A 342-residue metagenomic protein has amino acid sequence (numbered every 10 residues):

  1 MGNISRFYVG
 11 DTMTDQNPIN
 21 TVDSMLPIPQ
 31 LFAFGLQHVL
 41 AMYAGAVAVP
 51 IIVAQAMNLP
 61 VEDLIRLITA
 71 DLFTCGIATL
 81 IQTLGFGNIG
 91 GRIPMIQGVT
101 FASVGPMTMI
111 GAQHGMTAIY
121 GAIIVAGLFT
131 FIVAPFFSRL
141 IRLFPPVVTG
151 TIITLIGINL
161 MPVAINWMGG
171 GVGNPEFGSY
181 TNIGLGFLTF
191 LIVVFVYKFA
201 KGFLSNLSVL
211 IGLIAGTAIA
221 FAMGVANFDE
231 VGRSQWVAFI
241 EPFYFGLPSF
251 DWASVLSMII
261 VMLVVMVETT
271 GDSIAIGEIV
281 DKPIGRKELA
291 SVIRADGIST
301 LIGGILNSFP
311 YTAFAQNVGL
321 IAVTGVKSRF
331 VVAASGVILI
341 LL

Functional and structural regions predicted by a protein language model:
G2-F34, F228-F243, E278-K282, V292: Intrinsically disordered, low-complexity non-transmembrane regions of multi-pass membrane transporters
M13-P94, A102-I110: N-terminal signal-anchor module of multipass membrane proteins
I28, A54-R92, S257-R329: Membrane-embedded helical hairpins/re-entrant loop segments and their flanking transmembrane helices within multi-pass
P50-A54, V104-A112, S138, P162-G169 (+3 more regions): Generic transmembrane alpha-helix signature in multi-pass membrane proteins, especially transporters/channels
V61-R66, F177, T181, L191-F239 (+3 more regions): Flexible hinge motifs at transmembrane-helix junctions and intramembrane kinks/re-entrant loops in multi-pass membrane
T69-L72, G76, Q97-V99, I123-G127 (+7 more regions): Transmembrane helix-bundle signature of multi-pass membrane transporters/permeases
I110-A226, V332-L342: Membrane-embedded alpha-helical modules
